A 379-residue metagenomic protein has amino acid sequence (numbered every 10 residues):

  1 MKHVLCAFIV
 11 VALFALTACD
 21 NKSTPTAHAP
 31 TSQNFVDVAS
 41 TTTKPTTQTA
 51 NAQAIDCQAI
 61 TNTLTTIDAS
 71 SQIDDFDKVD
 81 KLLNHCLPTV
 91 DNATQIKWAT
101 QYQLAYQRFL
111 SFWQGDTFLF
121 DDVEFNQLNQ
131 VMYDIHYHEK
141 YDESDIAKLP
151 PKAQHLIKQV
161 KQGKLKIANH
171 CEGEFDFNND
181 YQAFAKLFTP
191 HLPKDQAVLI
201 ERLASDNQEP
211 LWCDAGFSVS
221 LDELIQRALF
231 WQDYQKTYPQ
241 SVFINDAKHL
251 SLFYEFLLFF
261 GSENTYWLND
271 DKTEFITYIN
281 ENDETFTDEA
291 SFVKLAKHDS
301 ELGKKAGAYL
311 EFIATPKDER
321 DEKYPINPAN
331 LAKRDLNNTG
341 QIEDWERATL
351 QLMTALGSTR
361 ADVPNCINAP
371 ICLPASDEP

Functional and structural regions predicted by a protein language model:
K2-I9: Sec-dependent signal peptide recognition, specifically the positively charged N-region followed immediately by
A15-A18: C-terminal motif of bacterial Sec signal peptides marking the signal peptidase cleavage site
D20-K22: Bacterial signal peptide processing site
T31-G173: N-terminal Sec/ER secretory leader and immediately downstream segment of secreted/extracellular precursors
Q58, F275-P379: Hydrophilic extracytoplasmic domains
T89-A93, G115, L119, K186-K194 (+3 more regions): Short solvent-exposed coil/turn linkers within tandem alpha-helical repeat scaffolds
H138, D142-H170, N179-I225, L257-H298 (+1 more regions): Short coil/linker segments at helix-helix boundaries
